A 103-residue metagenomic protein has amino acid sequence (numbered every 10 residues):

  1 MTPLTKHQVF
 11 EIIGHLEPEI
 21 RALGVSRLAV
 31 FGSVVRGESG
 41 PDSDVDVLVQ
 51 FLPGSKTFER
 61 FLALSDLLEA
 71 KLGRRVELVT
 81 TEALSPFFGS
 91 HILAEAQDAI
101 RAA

Functional and structural regions predicted by a protein language model:
M1-R27, V35-P41, L52-A103: Catalytic core of pol beta-like nucleotidyltransferases
V30: Conserved histidines in hydrophobic membrane contexts and catalytic metal-binding motifs
S43-V45: Change "...and in nucleic-acid phosphodiester-cleaving endonucleases..." to "...and in nucleic-acid processing enzymes
L48-Q50: Short hydrophobic/aromatic beta-strand micro-patches that form the beta-sheet surface supporting nucleotide- or nucleic
